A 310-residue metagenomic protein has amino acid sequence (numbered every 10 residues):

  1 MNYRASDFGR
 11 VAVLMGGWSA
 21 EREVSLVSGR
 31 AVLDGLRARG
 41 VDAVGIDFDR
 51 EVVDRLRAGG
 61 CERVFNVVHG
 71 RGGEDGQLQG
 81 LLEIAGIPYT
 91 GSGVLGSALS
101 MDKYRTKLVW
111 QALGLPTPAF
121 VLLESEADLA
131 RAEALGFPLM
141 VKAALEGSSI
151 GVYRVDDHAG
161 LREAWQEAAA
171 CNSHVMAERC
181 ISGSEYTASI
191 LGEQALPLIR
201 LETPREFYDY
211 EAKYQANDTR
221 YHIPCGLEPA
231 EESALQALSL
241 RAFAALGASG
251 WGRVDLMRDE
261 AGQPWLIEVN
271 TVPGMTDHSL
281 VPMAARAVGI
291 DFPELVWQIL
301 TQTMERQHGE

Functional and structural regions predicted by a protein language model:
M1-L108, A112, E124-A130, Q302-E310: ATP-binding N-terminal substructure of ATP-dependent carboxylate-amine bond-forming enzymes
M1-M15, A43, A58, L99-S184: Active-site nucleotide/adenylate-binding loops and adjacent lid/helix of ATP-dependent enzymes
V13, I190, L256-R258: Conserved hydrophobic "DFG−1" position in protein kinase catalytic cores
G45-D49, V175, R179, S249-A261: A short glycine-rich, hydrophobically flanked beta-strand micro-motif that places a catalytic Asp/Glu for divalent metal
Q77-E83, F207-Q215, T271: Short, flexible, mixed-charge acidic loops at enzyme active sites
V109-G114, E228-E310: ATP-dependent carboxylate activation and anion-phosphoryl transfer catalytic cores that bind Mg-ATP to form
D156-A237, E260-W265: Phosphate-binding site of ATP-dependent enzymes
